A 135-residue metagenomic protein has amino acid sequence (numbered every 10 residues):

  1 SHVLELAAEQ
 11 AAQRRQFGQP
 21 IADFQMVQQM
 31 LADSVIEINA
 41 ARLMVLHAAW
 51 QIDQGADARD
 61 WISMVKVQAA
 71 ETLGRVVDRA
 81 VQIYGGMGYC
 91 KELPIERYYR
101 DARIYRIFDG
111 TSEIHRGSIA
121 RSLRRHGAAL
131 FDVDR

Functional and structural regions predicted by a protein language model:
S1-R135: Alpha-helical interface subdomain recognition
